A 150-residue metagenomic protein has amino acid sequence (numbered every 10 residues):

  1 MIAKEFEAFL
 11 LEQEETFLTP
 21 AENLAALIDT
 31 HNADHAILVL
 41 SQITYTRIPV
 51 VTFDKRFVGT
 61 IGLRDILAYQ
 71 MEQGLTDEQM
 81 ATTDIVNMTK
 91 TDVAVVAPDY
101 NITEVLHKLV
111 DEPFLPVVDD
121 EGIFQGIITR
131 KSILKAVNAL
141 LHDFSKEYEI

Functional and structural regions predicted by a protein language model:
M1-I150: Tandem CBS (Cystathionine beta-synthase) repeat/Bateman regulatory domains
